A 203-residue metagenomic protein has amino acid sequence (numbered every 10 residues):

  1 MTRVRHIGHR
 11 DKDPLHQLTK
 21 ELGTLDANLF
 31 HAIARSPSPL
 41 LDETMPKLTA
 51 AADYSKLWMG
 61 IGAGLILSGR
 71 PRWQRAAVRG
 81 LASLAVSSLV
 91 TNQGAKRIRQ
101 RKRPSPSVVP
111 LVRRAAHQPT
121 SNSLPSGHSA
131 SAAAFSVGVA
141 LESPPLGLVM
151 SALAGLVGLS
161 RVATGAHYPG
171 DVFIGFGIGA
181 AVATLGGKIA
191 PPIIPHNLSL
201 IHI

Functional and structural regions predicted by a protein language model:
M1-M59, N92-S121: N-terminal transmembrane-helix/juxtamembrane module of multi-pass inner/ER membrane proteins
L40-L41, P71-A76, S105, S143-L148 (+1 more regions): Membrane-helix interface segments
S55, M59, G80-A85, L89 (+2 more regions): Alpha-helical transmembrane spans of integral membrane proteins, capturing the lipid-embedded, hydrophobic core of TM
G64, V86, V90, G94-A95 (+2 more regions): Alpha-helical membrane-inserting segments
L65-L89: Interfacial segments of alpha-helical transmembrane regions
T91-K102, T164-I174: Acidic (Asp/Glu-rich) catalytic motifs at the cytosolic membrane interface
V108-L200: Membrane-embedded catalytic cores of phosphoryl/pyrophosphoryl-handling enzymes
